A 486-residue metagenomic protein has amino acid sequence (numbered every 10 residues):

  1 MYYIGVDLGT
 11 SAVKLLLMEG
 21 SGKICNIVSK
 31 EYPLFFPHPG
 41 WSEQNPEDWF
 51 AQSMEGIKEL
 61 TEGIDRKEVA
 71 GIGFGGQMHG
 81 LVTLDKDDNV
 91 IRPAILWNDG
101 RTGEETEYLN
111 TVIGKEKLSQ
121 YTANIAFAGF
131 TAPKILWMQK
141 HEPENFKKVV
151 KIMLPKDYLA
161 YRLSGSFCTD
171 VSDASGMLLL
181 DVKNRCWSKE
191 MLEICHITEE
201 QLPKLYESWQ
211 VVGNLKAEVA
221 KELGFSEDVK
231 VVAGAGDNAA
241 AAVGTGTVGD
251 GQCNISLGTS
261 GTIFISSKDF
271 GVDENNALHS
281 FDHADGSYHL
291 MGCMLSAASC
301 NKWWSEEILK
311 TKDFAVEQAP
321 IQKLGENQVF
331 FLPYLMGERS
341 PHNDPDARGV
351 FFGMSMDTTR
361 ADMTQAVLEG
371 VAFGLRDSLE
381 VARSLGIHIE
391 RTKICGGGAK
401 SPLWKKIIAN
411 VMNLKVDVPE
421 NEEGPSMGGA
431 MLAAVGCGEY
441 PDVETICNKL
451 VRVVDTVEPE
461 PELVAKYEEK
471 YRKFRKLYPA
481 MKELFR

Functional and structural regions predicted by a protein language model:
M1-R92, Q120, K148, A220-K221 (+5 more regions): N-terminal glycine/serine-rich phosphate-binding loop of ATP-dependent small-molecule kinases, especially carbohydrate
I4-G5, G103, N110-I125, P133-F167 (+4 more regions): Active-site core segments that coordinate phosphate-bearing ligands/cofactors across diverse enzyme families
G9-A12, E68, G75-Q77, T131 (+4 more regions): Short, basic and Ser/Thr-rich N-terminal targeting/leader segments
G22, N45, I72, D99 (+3 more regions): Residue-level signal for inorganic ion chemistry
P33-E43, K117-L118, C168-S175, I197-Q201 (+1 more regions): Gly-rich Lys/Arg/Thr-decorated short loops/hinges at beta-loop-alpha junctions or inter-strand turns that position
K58-W97, I125-T131, A160-D181, K204-E207 (+1 more regions): Short beta-strand-loop/turn "lid" adjacent to the catalytic site in phosphate-handling enzymes
D65-E68, H196, Q201, H388: Short loop/turn motifs at secondary-structure junctions
